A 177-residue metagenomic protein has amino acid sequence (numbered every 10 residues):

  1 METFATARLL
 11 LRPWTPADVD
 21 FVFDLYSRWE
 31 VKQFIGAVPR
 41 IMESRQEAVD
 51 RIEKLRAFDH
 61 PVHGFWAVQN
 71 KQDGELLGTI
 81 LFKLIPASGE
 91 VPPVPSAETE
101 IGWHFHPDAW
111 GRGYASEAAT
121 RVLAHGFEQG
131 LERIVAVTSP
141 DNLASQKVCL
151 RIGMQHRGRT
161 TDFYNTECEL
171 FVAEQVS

Functional and structural regions predicted by a protein language model:
M1-D108, R121-H125, Q129, V137-S139 (+1 more regions): GNAT-family acyltransferases
H104, E117, A144: Short alpha-helical segment within the catalytic ATP-binding CA
G111-S116: Glycine-rich acyl-CoA binding loop
A136-Q146: Conserved beta-strand-loop-alpha-helix junction that forms the acyl-donor binding cleft
C149: Conserved active-site tyrosine of GNAT-family acetyltransferases
